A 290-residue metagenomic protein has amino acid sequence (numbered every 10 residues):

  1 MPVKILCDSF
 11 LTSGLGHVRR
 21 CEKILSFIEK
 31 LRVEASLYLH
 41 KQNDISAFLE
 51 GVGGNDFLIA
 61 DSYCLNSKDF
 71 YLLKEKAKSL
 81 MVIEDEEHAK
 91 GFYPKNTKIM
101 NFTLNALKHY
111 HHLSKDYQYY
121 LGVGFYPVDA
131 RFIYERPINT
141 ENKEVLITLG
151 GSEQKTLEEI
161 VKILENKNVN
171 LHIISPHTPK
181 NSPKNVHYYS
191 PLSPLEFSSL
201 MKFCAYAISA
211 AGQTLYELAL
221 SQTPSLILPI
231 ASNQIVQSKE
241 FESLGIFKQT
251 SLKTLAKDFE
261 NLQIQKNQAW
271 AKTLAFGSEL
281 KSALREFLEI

Functional and structural regions predicted by a protein language model:
L6-I28, Y38-S114: Active-site and donor-binding regions of nucleotide-sugar-utilizing enzymes
N96-S152: A nucleotide-sugar donor-handling region in carbohydrate enzymes
E135-T178: Conserved catalytic-core segment of nucleotide-activated headgroup transferases in glycan assembly
K180-L192: Nucleotide-activated donor-binding/catalytic signature segment of Leloir-type glycosyltransferases, i.e., the conserved
S193-C204, A219-L220: Short acidic alpha-helix that forms the nucleotide-activated donor recognition element in Leloir-type transferases
K202-G212: Acidic donor-binding loop of glycosyltransferase active sites
Y216-D258, Q265: Catalytic binding pocket for nucleotide-activated donors in carbohydrate/polymer assembly enzymes
I264-E289: A charged, aromatic-enriched C-terminal amphipathic alpha-helix characteristic of glycosyltransferases across folds
